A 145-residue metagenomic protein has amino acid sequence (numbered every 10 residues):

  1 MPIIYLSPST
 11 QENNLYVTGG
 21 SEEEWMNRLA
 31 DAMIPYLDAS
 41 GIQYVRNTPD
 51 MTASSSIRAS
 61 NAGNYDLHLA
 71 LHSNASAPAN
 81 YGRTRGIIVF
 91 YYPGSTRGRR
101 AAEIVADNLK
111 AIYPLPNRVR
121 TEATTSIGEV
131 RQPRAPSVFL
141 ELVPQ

Functional and structural regions predicted by a protein language model:
M1-I57, R85: Active-site histidine-acidic residue metal-binding/catalytic motifs, centered on HxH/HExxH-like signatures
P2-T18, R58-G63, H68-A77, T121-Q145: Active-site-adjacent mobile loop/cap segments within catalytic or ligand-binding domains
N13-W25, A75-D107: A short, glycine/acidic-enriched catalytic loop
D31-I42, A62, A106-P114: Sec-exported extracytoplasmic/periplasmic mature domains
Y36-D38, Y81, Q132: A generic structural signal for short, solvent-exposed coil/turn residues that cap or connect secondary-structure
G41, G86, N117, R134-P136: A generic structural signal for alpha->beta connector loops
R46-T48, V119-E122: A structural preference for short, hydrophobic beta-strand core positions in alpha/beta folds
R85, P116, A123-S126: Glycine-rich, flexible loop/turn motifs
